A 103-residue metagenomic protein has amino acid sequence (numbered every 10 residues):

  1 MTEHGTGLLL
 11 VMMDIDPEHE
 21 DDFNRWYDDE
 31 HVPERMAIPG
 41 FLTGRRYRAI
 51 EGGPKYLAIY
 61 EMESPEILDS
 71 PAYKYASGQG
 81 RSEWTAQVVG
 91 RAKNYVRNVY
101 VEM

Functional and structural regions predicted by a protein language model:
M1-M103: Macromolecular interaction modules
